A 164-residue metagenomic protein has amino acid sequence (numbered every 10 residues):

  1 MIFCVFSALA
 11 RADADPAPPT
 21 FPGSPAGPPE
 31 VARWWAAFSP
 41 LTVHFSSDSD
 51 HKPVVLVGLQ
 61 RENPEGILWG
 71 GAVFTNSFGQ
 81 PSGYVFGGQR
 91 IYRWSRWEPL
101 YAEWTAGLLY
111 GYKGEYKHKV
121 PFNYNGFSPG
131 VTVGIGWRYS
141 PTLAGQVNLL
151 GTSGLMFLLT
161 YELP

Functional and structural regions predicted by a protein language model:
V5-L9: N-terminal signal peptide c-region/cleavage motif recognized by signal peptidases
D13-D15, P22-A32, E62-G66, Y92-A102 (+1 more regions): Short loop/turn motifs that connect adjacent beta-strands in outer-membrane beta-barrel proteins
A32, H51-V57, E65, G79-V85 (+2 more regions): Residues that define the transmembrane beta-barrel architecture of outer-membrane proteins
A36-H44, I67-N76, H118-K119, I135 (+1 more regions): Transmembrane beta-strand segments that form the barrel wall of outer-membrane beta-barrel proteins
P40-T42, S153-P164: Outer-membrane beta-barrel "beta-signal"
D50, A102-T132: Outer-membrane beta-barrel translocator/channel fold
L56-G114: Gram-negative (and chloroplast) outer-membrane scaffold detector with strong preference for beta-barrel transmembrane
R61, Q89-Y92, E98, W137-Y139 (+2 more regions): Residue-level signature of outer-membrane beta-barrel architecture
